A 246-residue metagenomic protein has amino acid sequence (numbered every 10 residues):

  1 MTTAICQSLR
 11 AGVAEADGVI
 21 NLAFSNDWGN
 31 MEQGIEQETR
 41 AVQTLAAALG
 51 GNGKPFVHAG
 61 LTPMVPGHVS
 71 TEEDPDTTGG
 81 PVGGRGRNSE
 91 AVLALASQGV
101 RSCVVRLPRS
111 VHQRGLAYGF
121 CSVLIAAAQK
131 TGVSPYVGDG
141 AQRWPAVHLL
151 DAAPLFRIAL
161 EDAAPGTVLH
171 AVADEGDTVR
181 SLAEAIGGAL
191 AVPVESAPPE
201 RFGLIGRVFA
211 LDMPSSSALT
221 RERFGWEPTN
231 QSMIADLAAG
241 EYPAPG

Functional and structural regions predicted by a protein language model:
M1-Q43: NAD(P)H-binding glycine-rich loop region in Rossmannoid oxidoreductase-like domains and their noncatalytic homologs
S25, E32-G83: Conserved Rossmann-fold NAD(P)-dependent oxidoreductase catalytic core, especially the SDR/UDP-sugar
G86, H112-S122, K130-T131, A159-L169: Glycine/proline-rich active-site loop of Rossmann-fold NAD(P)-dependent oxidoreductases
E90-R114: Conserved beta-loop-beta element that borders a ligand/cofactor-binding pocket
A126-V147: A conserved pocket-lining segment of Rossmann-fold NAD(P)-dependent short-chain dehydrogenase/reductase
S134, L155-I205, P245: Mid/C-terminal beta-alpha module of Rossmann-like enzyme folds, strongest in SDR-family dehydrogenases/epimerases
R180, F202-E227, P243: Conserved C-terminal active-site "lid" loop/helix of NAD(P)H-dependent oxidoreductases that clamps the redox cofactor
Q231-G246: Amphipathic terminal alpha-helices
